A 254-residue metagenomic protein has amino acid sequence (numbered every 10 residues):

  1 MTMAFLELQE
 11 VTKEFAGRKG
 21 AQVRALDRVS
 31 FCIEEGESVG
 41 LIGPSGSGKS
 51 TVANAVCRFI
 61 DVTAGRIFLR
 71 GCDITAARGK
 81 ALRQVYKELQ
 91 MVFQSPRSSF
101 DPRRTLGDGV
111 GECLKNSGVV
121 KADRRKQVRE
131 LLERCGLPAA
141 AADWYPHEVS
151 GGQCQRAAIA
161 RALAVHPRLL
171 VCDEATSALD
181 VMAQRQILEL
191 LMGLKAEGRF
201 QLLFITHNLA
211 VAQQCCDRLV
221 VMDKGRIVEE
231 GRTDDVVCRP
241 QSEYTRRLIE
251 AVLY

Functional and structural regions predicted by a protein language model:
K19, I74-Q90, D108, N116 (+1 more regions): ABC ATPase NBD coupling module
D73, A122-A140, I249-E250: Conserved ABC ATPase "signature" region
Y145-V149, Q153: Conserved ABC ATPase signature
A164-R168: A short, proline-enriched helix->beta-strand linker immediately N-terminal to the Walker B motif in ABC-type P-loop
A212-Q214: A short, surface-exposed alpha-helical micro-motif characterized by mixed small hydrophobic and charged/polar residues
E230-G231: ABC ATPase "signature
